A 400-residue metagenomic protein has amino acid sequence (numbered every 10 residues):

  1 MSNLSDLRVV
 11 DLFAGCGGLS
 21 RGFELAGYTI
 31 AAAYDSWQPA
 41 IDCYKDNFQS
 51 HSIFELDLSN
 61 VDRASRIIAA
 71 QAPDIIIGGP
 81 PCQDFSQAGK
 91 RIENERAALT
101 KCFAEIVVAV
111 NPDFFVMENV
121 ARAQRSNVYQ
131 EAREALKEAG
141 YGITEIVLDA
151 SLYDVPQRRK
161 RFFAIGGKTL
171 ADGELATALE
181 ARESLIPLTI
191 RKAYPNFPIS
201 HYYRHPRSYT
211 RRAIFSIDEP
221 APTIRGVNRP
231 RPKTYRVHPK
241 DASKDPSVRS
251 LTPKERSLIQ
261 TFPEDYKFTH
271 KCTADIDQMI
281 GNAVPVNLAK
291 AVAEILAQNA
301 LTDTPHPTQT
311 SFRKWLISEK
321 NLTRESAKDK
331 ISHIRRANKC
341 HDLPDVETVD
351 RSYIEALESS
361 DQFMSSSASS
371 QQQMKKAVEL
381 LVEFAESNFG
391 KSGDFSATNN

Functional and structural regions predicted by a protein language model:
M1-V10, C16-I30, A135-E138, R161-H306: S-adenosyl-L-methionine-dependent DNA methyltransferase catalytic core
E24, I41-K45, Q49-S52, R133-K137 (+1 more regions): Class I S-adenosyl-L-methionine
Y34-Q38: Conserved SAM/SAH-binding beta-strand->alpha-helix loop
D42-A70: S-adenosyl-L-methionine
V61-P73, P80-T223, R229-R231: Class I S-adenosyl-L-methionine
Q298-S311, S392-N400: Low-complexity, Pro/Thr/Ser/Gly/Ala-rich linker/spacer regions in secreted, extracellular modular proteins
P305-T323: Long, charged low-complexity interaction segments
K320-F389: Non-catalytic DNA-binding core/recognition domains of DNA-processing enzymes
